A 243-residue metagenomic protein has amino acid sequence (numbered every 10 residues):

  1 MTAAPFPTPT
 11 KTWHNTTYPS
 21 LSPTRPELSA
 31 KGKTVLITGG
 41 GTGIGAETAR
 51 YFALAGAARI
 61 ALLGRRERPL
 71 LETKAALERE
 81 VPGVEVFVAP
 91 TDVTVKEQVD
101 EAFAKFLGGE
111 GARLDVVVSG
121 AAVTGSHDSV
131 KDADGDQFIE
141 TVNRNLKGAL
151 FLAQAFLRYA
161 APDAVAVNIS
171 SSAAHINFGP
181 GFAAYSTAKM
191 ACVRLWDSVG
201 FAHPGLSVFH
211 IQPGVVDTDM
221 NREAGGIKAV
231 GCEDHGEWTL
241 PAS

Functional and structural regions predicted by a protein language model:
M1-T34: Non-catalytic terminal and boundary segments that flank Rossmann-like NAD(P)-dependent oxidoreductase
K11-T17, H210-I211, G226-S243: C-terminal helical subdomain
T38-G39, R113-A122, N145, N168 (+1 more regions): Rossmann-fold scaffold of SDR-type NAD(P)-dependent oxidoreductases
G41-G43: Conserved glycine-rich cofactor-binding loop
A57-E72: Conserved glycine-rich Rossmann-like NAD(P)H-binding loop of the short-chain dehydrogenase/reductase
D100, R113, A122-I139, G181-A184 (+1 more regions): Conserved mid-core segment of classical short-chain dehydrogenase/reductases
K131-L150, V167, C192: Catalytic Tyr-X3-Lys loop
D163-P204, V215-V216: Catalytic loop of short-chain dehydrogenase/reductase
